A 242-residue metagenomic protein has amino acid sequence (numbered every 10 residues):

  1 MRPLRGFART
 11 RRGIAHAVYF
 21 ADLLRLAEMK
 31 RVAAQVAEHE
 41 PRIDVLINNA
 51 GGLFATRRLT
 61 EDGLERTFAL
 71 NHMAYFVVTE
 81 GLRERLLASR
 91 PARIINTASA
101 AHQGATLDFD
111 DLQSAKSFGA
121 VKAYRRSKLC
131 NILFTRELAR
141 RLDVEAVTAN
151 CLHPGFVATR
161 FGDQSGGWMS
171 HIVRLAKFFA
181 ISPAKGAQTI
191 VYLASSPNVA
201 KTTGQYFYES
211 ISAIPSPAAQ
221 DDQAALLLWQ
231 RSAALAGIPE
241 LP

Functional and structural regions predicted by a protein language model:
M1-R160, L235-P242: Rossmann-fold NAD(P)H-dependent dehydrogenase/reductase core
R2-P3, F20, M29, M169-I172 (+2 more regions): Extended hydrophobic/aromatic segments used for targeting, binding, or gating
P3-G6, V36, F134, L138 (+5 more regions): Short alpha-helical scaffold segments that flank and stabilize functional sites
R9-G13, W168, F207-E209: A short glycine/small-residue-enriched secondary-structure motif
L107-L112, Q164-G167, Y206-F207: Short, flexible, mixed-charge acidic loops at enzyme active sites
S127, C151, V173-P215, Q220-L226 (+1 more regions): C-terminal helical subdomain
A158-R174: A glycine/serine/threonine-rich, flexible loop-to-helix segment that serves as the NAD(P) cofactor-binding "lid"
